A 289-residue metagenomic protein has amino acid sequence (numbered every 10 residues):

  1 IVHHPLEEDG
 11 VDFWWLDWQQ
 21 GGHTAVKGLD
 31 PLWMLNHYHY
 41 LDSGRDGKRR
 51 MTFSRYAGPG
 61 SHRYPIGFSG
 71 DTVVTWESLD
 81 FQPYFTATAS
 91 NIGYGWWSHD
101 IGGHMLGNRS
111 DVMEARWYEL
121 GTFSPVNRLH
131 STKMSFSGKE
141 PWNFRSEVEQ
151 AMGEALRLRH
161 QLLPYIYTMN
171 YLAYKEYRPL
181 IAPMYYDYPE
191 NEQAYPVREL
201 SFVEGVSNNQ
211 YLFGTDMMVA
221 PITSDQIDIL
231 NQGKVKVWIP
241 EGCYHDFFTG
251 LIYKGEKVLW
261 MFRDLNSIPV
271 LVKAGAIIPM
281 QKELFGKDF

Functional and structural regions predicted by a protein language model:
I1-I268, V272-K273: Catalytic-domain carbohydrate-binding cleft regions of carbohydrate-active enzymes
S267-F289: Accessory, solvent-exposed terminal regions and/or long lumenal/extracellular loops of proteins
